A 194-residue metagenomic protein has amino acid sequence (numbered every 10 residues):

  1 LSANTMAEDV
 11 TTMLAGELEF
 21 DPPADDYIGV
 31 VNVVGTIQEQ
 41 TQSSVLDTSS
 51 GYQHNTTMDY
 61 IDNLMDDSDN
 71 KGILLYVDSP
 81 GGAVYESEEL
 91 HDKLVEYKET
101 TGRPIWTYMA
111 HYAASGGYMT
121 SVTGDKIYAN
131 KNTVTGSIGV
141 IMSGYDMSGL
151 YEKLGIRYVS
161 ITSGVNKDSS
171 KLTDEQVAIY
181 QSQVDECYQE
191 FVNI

Functional and structural regions predicted by a protein language model:
L1-R103, Y112-I194: Small-residue-centered hinge/linker elements
